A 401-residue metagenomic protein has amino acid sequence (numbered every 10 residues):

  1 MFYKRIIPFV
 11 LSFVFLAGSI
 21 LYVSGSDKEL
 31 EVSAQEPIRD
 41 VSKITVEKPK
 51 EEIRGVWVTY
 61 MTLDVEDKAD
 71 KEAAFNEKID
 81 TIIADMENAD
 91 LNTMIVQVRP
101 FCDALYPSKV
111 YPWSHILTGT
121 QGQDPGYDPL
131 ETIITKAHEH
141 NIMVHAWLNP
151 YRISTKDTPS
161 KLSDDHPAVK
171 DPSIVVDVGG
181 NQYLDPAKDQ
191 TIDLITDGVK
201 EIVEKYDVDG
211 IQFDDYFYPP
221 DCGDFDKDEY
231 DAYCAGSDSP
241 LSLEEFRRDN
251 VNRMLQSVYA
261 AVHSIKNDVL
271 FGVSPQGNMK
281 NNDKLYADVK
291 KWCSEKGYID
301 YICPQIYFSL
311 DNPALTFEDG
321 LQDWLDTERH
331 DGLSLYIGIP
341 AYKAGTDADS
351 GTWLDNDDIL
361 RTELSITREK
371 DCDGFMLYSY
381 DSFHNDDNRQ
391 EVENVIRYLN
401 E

Functional and structural regions predicted by a protein language model:
S19-P37: Sec-dependent signal peptide cleavage junction
K50, T62, C102-L130, D157-D185 (+1 more regions): Aromatic- and acidic-residue-enriched carbohydrate-binding clefts of CAZyme catalytic domains
K50-I53, W57-E77, H145-A146, Y151-K205: Active-site-adjacent "subsite" loops/lids of carbohydrate-active enzymes
K68-E87, Q190-I202, N281-G297, F317 (+1 more regions): Short, acidic/polar
E77-A104, K205-G210, G297-Y301, E369-F375: Catalytic domains of carbohydrate-active enzymes, especially glycoside hydrolases
N92, A168-E295, Y307-F308: Polysaccharide-binding and catalytic clefts of secreted carbohydrate-active enzymes
V96-N149, S242-I265: Aromatic-lined substrate-binding rim segments of carbohydrate-active enzymes
Y298-T316, W324-E401: Substrate-binding cleft of secreted/luminal carbohydrate-active enzymes
